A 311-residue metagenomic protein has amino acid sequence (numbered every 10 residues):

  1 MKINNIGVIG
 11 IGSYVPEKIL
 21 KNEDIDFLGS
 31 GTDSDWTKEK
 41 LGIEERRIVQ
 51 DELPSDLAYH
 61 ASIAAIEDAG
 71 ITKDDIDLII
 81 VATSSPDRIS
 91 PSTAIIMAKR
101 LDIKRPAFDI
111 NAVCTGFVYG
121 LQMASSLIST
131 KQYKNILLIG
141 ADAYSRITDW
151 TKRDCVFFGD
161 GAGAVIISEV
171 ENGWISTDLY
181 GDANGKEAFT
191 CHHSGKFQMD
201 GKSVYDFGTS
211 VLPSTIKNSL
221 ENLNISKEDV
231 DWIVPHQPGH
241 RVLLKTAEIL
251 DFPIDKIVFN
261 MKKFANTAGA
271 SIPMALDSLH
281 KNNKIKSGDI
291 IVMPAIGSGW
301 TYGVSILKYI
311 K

Functional and structural regions predicted by a protein language model:
M1-D51, Y144, W150-S210, S214-K217 (+2 more regions): Condensing-enzyme catalytic core mediating Claisen C-C bond formation in acyl metabolism
K2-N5, D74-D77, I103-P106, T130-I136 (+6 more regions): Short coil/turn connectors at secondary-structure junctions
V8-G10, T37, A65, I76-I79 (+7 more regions): Buried hydrophobic positions in well-ordered alpha/beta secondary-structure cores of metabolic enzymes
I9-G12, A82, N111, I136-D142 (+2 more regions): Short beta-strand segments
I25-T32, S85-A94: A structural motif shared across PLP-dependent enzymes of the aminotransferase-like
G42-E45, D75-I80, M97-N111, Y144-D149 (+1 more regions): Glycine/charged-rich beta-loop-alpha catalytic/anionic-binding loops adjacent to active sites
Y59-S62, S85-P86, K99, K104-P106 (+2 more regions): Claisen-condensing/thiolase-fold acyl-transfer catalytic domains that form or cleave C-C bonds in fatty acid
A61-D77, T215-D231, L279-K284: Phosphate/pyrophosphate-binding loops at sites that engage ATP/ADP/AMP, CoA/4′-phosphopantetheine, polyphosphate
